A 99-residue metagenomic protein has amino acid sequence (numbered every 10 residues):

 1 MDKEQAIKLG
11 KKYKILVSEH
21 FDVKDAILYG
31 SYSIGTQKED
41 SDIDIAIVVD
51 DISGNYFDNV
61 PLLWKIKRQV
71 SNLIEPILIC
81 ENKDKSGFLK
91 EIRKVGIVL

Functional and structural regions predicted by a protein language model:
M1-D25, I34-E39, D50-L99: Catalytic core of pol beta-like nucleotidyltransferases
S31: Conserved H-loop
S41-I43: Short, conserved active-site loops that position catalytic residues or coordinate cofactors/metal ions across diverse
I45-I47: Short beta-strand->loop micro-motif that forms the acidic, two-metal-ion catalytic signature in nucleotide-processing
